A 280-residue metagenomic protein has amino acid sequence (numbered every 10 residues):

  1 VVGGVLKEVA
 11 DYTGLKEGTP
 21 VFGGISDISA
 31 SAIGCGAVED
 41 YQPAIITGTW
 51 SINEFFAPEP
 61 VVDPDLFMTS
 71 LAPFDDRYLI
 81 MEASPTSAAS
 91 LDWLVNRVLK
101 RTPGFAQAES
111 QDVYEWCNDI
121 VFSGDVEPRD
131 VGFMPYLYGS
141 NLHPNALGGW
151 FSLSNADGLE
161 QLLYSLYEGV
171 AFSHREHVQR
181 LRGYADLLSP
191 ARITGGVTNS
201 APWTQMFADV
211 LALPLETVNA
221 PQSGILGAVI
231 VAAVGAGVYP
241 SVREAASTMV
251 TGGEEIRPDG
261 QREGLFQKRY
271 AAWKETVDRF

Functional and structural regions predicted by a protein language model:
G3-T194, T198-F280: Active-site core segments that coordinate phosphate-bearing ligands/cofactors across diverse enzyme families
